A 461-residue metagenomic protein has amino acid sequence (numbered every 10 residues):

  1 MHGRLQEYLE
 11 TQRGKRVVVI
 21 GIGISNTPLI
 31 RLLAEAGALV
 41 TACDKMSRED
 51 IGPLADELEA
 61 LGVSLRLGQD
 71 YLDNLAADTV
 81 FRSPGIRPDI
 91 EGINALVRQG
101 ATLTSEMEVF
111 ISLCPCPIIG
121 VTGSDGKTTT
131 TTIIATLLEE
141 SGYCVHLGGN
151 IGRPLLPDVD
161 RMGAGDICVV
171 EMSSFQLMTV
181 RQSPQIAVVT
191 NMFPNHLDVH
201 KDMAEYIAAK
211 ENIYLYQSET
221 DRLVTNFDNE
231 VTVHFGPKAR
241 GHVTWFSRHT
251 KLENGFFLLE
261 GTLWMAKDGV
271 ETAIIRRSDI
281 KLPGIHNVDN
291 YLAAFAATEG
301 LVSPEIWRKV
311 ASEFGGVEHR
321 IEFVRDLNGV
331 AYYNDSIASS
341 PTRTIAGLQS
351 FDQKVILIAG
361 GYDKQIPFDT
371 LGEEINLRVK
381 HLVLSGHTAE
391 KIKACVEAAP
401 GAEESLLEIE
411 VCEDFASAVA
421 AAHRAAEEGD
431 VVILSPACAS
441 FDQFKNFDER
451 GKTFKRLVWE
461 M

Functional and structural regions predicted by a protein language model:
M1-S105: N-terminal leader/targeting and accessory segments in enzymes
G3-R16, N26-A36, C144, I275-K380: Nucleotide phosphate-binding/pyrophosphate-handling subdomain across enzymes that bind or process nucleotide phosphates
L33, V80, V121, N150 (+11 more regions): Residue-level signal for inorganic ion chemistry
A38-M46, L223-F227, I358-A359, R378-H387: Short internal beta-strands
V40-D44, H146-L147, V169, W245 (+1 more regions): Short beta-strand "acidic-cap" motif of Rossmann-like dinucleotide-binding folds
T41-K45, R66-Q69, T104-E108, R240-L258 (+4 more regions): Beta-strand->loop->alpha-helix junctions that form or flank phosphate-binding loops in nucleotide-handling enzymes
A55-D56, D369-G429: C-terminal helical cap/extension that packs against the catalytic core of soluble nucleotide-cofactor enzymes
L72-A77, P84-F227, V231-H242, F257 (+1 more regions): Phosphate-binding loop of NTP-binding sites
